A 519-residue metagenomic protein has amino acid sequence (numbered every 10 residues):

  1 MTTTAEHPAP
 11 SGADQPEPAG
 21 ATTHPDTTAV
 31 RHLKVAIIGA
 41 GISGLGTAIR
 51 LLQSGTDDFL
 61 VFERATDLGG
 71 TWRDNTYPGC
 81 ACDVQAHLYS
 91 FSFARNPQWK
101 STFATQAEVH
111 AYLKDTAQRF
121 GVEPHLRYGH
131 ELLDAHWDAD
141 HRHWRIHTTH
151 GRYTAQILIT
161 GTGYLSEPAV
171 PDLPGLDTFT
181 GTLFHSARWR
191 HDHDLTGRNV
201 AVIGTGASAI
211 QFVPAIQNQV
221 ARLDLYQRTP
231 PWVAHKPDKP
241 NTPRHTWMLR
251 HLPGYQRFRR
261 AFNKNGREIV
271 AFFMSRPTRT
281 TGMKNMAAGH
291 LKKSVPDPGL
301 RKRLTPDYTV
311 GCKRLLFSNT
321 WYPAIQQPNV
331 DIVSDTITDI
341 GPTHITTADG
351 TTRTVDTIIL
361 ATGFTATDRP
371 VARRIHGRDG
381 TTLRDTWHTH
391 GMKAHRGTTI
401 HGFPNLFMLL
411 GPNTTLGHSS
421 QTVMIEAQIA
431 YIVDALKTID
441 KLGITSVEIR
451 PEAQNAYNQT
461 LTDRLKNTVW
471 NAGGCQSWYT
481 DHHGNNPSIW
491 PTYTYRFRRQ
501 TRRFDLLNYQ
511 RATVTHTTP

Functional and structural regions predicted by a protein language model:
T3, V30-E123, Q227-P230, K293-G299: Beta1-alpha1 glycine-rich phosphate/pyrophosphate-binding loop at the start of Rossmann-like nucleotide-binding domains
P25-H32, A36-I38, I42, G46-D67 (+6 more regions): Rossmann-like dinucleotide-binding core of oxidoreductases
N96-D115, S275-G282, Y308-T320: Short beta-strand to alpha-helix junction loop
S101-L165: Feature captures the FAD/FMN-dependent oxidoreductase FAD-binding
H136-R152, G181, D339-R353: Conserved beta-strand-loop-beta-strand element in the redox core of flavoprotein oxidoreductases
T281-T354: Alpha/beta-hydrolase fold catalytic core
A361-K437: Glycine/threonine-rich phosphate-binding loop and adjacent beta-strand/alpha-helix elements that clamp
V423-E426, A430-P519: C-terminal active-site-capping segments
